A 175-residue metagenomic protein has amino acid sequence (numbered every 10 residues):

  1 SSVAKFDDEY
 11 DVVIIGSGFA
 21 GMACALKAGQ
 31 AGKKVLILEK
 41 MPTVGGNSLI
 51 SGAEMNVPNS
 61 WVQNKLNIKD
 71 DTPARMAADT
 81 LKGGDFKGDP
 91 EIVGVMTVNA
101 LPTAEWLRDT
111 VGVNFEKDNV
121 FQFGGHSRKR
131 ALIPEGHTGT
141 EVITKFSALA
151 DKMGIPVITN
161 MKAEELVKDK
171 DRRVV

Functional and structural regions predicted by a protein language model:
S1-A4, K33-K34, K40-R173: Conserved N-terminal/central alpha/beta ligand/cofactor-binding core
A4-A20, L36: Beta1/beta-strand and adjacent pyrophosphate-binding region of the FAD-binding site in flavoprotein oxidoreductases
A23: Short alpha-helical segment within the catalytic ATP-binding CA
A28: Aromatic pocket-lining residues of Rossmann-like dinucleotide-binding sites
